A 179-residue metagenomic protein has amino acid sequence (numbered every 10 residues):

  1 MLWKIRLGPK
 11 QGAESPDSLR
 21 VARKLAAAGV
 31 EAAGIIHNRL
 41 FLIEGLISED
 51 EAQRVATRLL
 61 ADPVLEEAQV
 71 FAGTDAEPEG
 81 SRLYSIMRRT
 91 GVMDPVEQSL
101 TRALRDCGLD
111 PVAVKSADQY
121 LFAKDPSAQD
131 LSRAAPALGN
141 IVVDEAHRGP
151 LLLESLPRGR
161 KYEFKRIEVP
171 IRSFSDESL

Functional and structural regions predicted by a protein language model:
M1-L179: Core nucleic-acid recognition elements
